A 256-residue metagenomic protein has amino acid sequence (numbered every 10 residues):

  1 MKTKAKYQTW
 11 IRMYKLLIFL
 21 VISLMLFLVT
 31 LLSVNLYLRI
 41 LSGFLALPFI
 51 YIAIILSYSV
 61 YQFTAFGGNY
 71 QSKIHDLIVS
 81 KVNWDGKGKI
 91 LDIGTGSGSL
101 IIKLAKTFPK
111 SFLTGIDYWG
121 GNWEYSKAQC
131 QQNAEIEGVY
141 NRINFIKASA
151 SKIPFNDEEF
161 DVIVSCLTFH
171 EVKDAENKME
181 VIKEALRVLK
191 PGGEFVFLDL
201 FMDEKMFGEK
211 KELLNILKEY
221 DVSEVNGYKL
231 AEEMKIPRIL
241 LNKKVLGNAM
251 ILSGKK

Functional and structural regions predicted by a protein language model:
Q8-L16, A53-L77: Class I SAM-dependent methyltransferase Rossmann-like catalytic core, especially the SAM/SAH-binding loop
G86-G96, T114: Conserved class I S-adenosyl-L-methionine
S97-P109: Conserved SAM-binding loop of SAM-dependent methyltransferases across substrates and taxa, primarily the Class I
G138-A150: Conserved SAM-binding strand-loop segment of SAM-dependent methyltransferases
S151-I163: A short acidic, Gly/Pro-enriched loop at the edge of an enzyme's catalytic core that lines a small-molecule cofactor
K178-P191: A short glycine-rich, Lys/Arg-flanked "PGG" loop and its adjoining helix->strand segment in the class I
G192-D199: Conserved beta-strand signature within the Rossmann-like core of class I S-adenosyl-L-methionine
M234-K256: Core SAM-dependent methyltransferase catalytic element
